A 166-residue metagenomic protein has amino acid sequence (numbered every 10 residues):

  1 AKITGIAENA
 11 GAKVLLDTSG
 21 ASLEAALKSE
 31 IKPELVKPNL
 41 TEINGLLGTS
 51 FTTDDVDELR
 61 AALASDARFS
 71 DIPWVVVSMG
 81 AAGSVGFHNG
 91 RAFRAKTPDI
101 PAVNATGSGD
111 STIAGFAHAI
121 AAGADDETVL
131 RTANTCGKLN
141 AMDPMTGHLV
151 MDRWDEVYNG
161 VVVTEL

Functional and structural regions predicted by a protein language model:
A1-D57: Conserved beta-alpha-beta core of the PfkB/ribokinase-like small-molecule kinase fold
G5-A10, K28, T53-L166: Conserved phosphate-binding/catalytic region of the ribokinase-like
